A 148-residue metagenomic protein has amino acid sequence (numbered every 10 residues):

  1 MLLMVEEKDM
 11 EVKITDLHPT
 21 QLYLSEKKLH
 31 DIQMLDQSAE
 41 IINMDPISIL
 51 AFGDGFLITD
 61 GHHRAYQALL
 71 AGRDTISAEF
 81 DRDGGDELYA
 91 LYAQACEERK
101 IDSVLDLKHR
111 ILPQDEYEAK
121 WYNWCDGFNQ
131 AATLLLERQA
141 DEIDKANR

Functional and structural regions predicted by a protein language model:
M1-T59, H63, L69: Short alpha-helix boundary/capping and kink motifs at helix termini
G53-R148: Basic- and aromatic-enriched surface patches that contact anionic nucleotides/nucleic acids
